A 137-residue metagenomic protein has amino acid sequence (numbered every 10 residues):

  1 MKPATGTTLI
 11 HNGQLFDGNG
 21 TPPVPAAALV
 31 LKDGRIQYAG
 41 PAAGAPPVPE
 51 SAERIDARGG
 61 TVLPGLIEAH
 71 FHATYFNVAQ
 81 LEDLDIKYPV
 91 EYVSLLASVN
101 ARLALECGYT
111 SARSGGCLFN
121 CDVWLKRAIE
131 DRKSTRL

Functional and structural regions predicted by a protein language model:
M1-G6, L15, N19-L63: Histidine-rich, glycine-flanked metal-binding segment
H11: Conserved N-terminal Rossmann-fold NAD(P)-binding element of oxidoreductases
G60-A128: Metal-associated gating/positioning segment near the N- to mid-region
I129-K133: Acidic (Asp/Glu)-rich catalytic clusters
T135-L137: Conserved small/polar residues in nucleotide/adenosyl-binding loops
